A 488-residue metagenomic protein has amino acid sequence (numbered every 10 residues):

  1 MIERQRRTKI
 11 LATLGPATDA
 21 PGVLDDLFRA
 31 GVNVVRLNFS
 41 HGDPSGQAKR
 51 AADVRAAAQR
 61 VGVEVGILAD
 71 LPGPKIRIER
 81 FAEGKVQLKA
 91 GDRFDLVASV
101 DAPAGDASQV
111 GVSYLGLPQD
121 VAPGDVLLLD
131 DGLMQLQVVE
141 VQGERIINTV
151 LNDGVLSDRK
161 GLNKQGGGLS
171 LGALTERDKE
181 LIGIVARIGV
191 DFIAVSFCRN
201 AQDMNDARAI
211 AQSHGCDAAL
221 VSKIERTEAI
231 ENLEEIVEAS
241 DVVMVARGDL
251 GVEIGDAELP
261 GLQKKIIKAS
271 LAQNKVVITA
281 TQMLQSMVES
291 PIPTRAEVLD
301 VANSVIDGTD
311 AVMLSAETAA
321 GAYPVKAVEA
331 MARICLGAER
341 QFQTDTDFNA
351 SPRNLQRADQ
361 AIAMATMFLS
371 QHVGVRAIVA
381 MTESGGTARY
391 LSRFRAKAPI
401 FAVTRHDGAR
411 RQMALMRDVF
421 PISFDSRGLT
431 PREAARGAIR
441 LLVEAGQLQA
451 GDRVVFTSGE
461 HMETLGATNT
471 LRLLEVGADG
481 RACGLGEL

Functional and structural regions predicted by a protein language model:
M1-L488: Non-catalytic helical/linker scaffolds that mediate oligomerization, partner binding, and domain coupling around large
